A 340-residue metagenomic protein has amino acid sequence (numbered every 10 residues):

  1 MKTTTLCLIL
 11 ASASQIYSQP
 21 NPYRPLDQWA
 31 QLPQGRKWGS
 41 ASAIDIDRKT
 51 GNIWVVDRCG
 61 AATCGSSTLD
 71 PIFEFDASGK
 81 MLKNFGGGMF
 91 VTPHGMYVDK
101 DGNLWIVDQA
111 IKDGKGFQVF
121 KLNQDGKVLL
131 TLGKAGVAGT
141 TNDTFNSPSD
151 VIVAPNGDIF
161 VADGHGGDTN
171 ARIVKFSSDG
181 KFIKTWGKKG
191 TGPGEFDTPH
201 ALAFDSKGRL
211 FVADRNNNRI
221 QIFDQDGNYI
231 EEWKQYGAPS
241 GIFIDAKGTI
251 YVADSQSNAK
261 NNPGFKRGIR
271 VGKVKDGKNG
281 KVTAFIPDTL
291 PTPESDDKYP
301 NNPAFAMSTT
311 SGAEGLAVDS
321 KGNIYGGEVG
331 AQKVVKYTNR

Functional and structural regions predicted by a protein language model:
T4-S12: Sec-dependent N-terminal signal peptides
Y17-R340: Sequence-structural signature of mature extracellular/luminal beta-sheet repeat domains, prominently beta-propellers
